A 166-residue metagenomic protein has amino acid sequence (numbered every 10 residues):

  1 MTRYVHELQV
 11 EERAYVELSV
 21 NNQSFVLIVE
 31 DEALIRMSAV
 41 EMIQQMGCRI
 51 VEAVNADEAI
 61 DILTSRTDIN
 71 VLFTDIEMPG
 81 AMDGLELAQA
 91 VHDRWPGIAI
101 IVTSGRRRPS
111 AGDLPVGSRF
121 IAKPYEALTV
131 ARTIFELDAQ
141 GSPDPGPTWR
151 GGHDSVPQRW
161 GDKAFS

Functional and structural regions predicted by a protein language model:
M1-L27, A33-L34, V40, E58 (+3 more regions): Non-catalytic signal-transmission and effector/linker regions of two-component phosphorelay proteins
A33-V51: Two-component/phosphorelay signaling modules centered on CheY-like receiver
E52-V71, A111: Acidic, metal-coordinating helix/loop segments flanking the phosphotransfer/catalytic sites of two-component signaling
N55, M82-L87: Acidic catalytic/metal-coordinating carboxylates
D61, L85-G97: Short amphipathic alpha-helix used as the core "switch/output" element in two-component signaling
D75-I76: Active-site residues of response regulator receiver
A90, D113-A122: As written
T103-S104: Hydrophobic/aromatic residues positioned on beta-strands within the core alpha/beta folds
